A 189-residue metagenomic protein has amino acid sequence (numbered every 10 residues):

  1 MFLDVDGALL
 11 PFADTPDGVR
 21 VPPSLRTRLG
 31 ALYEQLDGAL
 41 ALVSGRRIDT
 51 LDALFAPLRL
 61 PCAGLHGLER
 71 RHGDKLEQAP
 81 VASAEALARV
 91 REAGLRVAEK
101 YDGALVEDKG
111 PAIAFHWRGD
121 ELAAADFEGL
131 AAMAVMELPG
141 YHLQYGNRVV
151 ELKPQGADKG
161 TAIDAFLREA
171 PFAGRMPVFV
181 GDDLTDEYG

Functional and structural regions predicted by a protein language model:
M1-T15, L42, I163: Asp-based phosphoryl-transfer active-site loop
F2, P61, V178: Hydrophobic "anchor" residues on beta-strands that sit immediately upstream of conserved functional sites
V5, V43-R46, V180-D182: Glycine-rich beta-strand-to-loop/alpha-helix junction loops that act as flexible
A8, I48, T185: Conserved Rossmann-like nucleotide-cofactor binding loop
P11-A13, R71-G73, A114: A short acidic, helix-capping loop that chelates divalent metal ions and anchors anionic groups
F12-A13, L51-A53, G189: Short glycine-/acidic-enriched loop or helix-start segments at secondary-structure transitions that form or flank
R20-K109: Active-site phosphate-binding/coordination module
A93, K100-F179, D183-G189: Conserved acidic, metal-coordinating active-site core of Asp-based, Mg2+-dependent phosphoryl-transfer enzymes
